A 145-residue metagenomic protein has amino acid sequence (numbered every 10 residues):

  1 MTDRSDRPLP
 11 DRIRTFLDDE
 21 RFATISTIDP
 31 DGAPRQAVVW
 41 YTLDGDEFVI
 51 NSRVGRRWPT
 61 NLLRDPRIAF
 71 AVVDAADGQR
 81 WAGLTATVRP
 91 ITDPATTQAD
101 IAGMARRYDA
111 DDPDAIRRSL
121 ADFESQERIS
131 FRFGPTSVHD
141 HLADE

Functional and structural regions predicted by a protein language model:
M1-D19: Extreme N-terminal tail/first-helix region
M1-R7, R80-E145: Charged, gly/pro-rich active-site loop segments
L9-R12, W58, D100: Hydrophobic alpha-helical segments typical of transmembrane helices and their membrane-interface/capping positions
I13, R21, D46, R80 (+1 more regions): A generic secondary-structure signal marking the coil-to-beta-strand transition
L17-D18, L63-R64, E124: Alpha-helix boundary recognition
E20-V54, T60-L62, A69-V72, W81-G83: Short beta-strand segments
R53, D74-A75, P135-T136: Short secondary-structure boundary segments
